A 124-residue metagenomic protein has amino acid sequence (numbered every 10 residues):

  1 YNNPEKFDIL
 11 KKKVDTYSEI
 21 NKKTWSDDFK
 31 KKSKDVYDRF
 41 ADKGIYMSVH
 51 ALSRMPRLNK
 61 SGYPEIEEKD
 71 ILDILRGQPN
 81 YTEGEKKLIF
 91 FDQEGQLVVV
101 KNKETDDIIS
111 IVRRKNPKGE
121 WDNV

Functional and structural regions predicted by a protein language model:
Y1-V124: Ribonuclease/tRNase effector modules and their secretory precursors
